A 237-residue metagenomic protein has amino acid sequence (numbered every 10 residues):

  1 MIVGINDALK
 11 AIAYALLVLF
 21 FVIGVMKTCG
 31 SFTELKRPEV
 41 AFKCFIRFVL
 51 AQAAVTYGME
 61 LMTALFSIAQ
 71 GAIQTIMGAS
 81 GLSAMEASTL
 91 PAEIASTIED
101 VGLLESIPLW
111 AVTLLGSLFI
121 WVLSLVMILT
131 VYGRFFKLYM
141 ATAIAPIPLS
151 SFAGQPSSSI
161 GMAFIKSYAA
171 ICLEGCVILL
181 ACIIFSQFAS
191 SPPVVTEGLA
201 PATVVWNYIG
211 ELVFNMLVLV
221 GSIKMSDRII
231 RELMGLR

Functional and structural regions predicted by a protein language model:
M1-L16: Binding/recognition "hotspot" determinant
L16-L50, I144-S158: Hydrophobic transmembrane alpha-helix segments characteristic of membrane transport and insertion machinery
I23, K43, T130, R134 (+1 more regions): Short alpha-helical basic/polar micro-motif
P38-E60, G161-I171, S226: Alpha-helical transmembrane segments and their helix-start/interface "positive-inside/aromatic belt" motifs in integral
A51-I144, I178-M234: Non-cytosolic segments of integral membrane proteins
Q74, P146-L149, I171: Alpha-helical transmembrane segments and their membrane-interface exit regions
L149-K166, G198, I229-L233: Alpha-helical transmembrane segments
